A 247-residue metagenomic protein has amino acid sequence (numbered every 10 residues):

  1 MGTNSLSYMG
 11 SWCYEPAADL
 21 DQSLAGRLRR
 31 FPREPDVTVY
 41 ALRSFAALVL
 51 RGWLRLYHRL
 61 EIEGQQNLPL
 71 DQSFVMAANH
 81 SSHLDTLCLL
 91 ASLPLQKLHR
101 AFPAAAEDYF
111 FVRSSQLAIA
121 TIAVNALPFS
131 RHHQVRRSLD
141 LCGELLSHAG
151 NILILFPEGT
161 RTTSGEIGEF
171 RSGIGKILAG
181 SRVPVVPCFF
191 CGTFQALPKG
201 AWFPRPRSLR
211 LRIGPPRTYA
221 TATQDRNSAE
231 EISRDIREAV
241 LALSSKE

Functional and structural regions predicted by a protein language model:
M1-L42, R136-E247: Non-catalytic C-terminal accessory region of glycerolipid acyltransferases and related lyso-lipid remodeling enzymes
D36-H58, T121-I122: Short hydrophobic helices that act as membrane-entry/anchoring signals
V49-L50, A123-S130, P157-T160: Short, basic, glycine/proline-bearing loop/turn elements
L50-H80: Helix-to-loop junction immediately C-terminal to a conserved catalytic motif
G52-L56, F129-Q134, S164: Short, flexible loop segments at the rims of nucleotide/cofactor-binding pockets, characterized by
Y57-E61, Q134-L139: Glycine-rich, highly charged phosphate/nucleotide-binding loops
I62, P103, A126-P128, V185 (+1 more regions): Conserved beta-strand scaffold positions in the cores of enzyme catalytic domains, especially in NTP/NDP-utilizing
L70-H133: Catalytic core of membrane glycerolipid acyltransferases/transacylases, capturing the structured, soluble-facing
